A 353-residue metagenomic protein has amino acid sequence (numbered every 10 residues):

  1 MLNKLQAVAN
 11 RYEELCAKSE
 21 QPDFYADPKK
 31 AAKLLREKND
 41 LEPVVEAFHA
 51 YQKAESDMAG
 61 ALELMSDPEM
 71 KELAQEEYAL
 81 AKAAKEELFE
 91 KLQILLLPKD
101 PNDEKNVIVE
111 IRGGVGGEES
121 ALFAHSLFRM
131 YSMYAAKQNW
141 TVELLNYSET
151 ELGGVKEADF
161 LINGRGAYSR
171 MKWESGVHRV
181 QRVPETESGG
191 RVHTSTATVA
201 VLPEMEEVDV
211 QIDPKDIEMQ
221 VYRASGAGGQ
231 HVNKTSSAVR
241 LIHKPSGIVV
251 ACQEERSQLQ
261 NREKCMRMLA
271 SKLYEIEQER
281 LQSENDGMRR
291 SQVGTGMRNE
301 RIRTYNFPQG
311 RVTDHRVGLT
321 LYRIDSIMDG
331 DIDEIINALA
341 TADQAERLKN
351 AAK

Functional and structural regions predicted by a protein language model:
M1-V107, A345-K353: Charged, heptad-repeat coiled-coil alpha-helices that serve as long linker/dimerization "arms" in large NTP-dependent
E87-K353: Ribosome-associated translation termination/rescue signal centered on the conserved GGQ peptidyl-tRNA hydrolysis loop
